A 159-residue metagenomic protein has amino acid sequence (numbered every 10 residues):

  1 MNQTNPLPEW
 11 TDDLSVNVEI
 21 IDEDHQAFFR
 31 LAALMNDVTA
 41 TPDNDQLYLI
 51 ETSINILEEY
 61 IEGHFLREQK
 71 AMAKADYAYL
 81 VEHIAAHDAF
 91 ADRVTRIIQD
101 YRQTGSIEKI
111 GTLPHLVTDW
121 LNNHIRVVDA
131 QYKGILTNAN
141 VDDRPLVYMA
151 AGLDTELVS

Functional and structural regions predicted by a protein language model:
M1-S159: Small-residue-biased structural context
